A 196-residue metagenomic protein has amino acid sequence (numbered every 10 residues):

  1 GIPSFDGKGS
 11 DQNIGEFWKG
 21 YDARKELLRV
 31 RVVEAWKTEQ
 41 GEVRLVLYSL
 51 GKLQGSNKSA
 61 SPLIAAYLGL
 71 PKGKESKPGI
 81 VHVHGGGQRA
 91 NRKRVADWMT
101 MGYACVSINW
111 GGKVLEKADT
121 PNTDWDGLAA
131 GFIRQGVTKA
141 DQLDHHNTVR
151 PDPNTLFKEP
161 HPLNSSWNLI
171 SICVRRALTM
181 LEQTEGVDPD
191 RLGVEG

Functional and structural regions predicted by a protein language model:
G1-W18: N-terminal low-complexity, Pro/Thr/Ser-rich intrinsically disordered segments that act as propeptides or flexible
G15, K19-E75: N-terminal cap/lid segment of alpha/beta-hydrolase-fold proteins
A65-L68, S76-G85, C105: Short beta-strand element of the alpha/beta-hydrolase
K72, T184-G186: Glycine-rich helix-loop-beta junction characteristic of Rossmann-like nucleotide cofactor-binding loops
A90, A96-I172: Cap/lid segment of the alpha/beta-hydrolase catalytic domain
R175-L178: Generic structural signal for well-ordered alpha-helices, preferentially at hydrophobic/aromatic core positions
V187-G196: Alpha/beta-hydrolase fold nucleophile elbow
